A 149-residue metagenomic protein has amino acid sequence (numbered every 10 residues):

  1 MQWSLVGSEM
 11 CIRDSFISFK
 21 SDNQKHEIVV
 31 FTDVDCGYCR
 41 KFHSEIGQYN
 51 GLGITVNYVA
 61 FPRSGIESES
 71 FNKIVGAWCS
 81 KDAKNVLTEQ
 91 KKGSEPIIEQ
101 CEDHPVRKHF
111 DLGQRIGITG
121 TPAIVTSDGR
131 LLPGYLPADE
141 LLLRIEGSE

Functional and structural regions predicted by a protein language model:
M1-G7, C11-I12: Single conserved hydrophobic/aromatic residue that forms the stacking wall/gate of nucleotide- or nucleobase-binding
C11, C36-C39, C79, C101: Disulfide-bonded cysteines in secreted/extracellular proteins and peptides
K20-R40, V56: Short active-site neighborhood of thiol/selenol oxidoreductases, capturing the structured segment around
H26, Q48-C79: Structural microenvironment flanking redox-active thiols in thiol-disulfide oxidoreductases
F31-V34, V59-P62, Q90, S127 (+1 more regions): Active-site-proximal beta-strand/loop segments in catalytic clefts of secreted hydrolases
T32, R40-G51: Typically the conserved alpha-helix immediately C-terminal to a functionally engaged Cys/Sec in thioredoxin-like
E67-L142: Thiol/selenol-based redox catalytic cores and closely related redox-interacting motifs
G147-E149: Short, solvent-exposed mixed-charge patches
